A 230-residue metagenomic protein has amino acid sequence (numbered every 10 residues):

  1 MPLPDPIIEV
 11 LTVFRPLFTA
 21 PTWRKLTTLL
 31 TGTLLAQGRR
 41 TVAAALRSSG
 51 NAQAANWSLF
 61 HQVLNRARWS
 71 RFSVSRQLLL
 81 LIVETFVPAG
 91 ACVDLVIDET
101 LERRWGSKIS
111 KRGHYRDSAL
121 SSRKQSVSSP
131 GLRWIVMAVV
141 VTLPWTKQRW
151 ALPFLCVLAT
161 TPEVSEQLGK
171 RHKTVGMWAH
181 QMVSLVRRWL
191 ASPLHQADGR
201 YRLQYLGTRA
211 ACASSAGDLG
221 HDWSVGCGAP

Functional and structural regions predicted by a protein language model:
M1-P230: Conserved, well-structured functional cores that handle cations and Mg-NTP chemistry
